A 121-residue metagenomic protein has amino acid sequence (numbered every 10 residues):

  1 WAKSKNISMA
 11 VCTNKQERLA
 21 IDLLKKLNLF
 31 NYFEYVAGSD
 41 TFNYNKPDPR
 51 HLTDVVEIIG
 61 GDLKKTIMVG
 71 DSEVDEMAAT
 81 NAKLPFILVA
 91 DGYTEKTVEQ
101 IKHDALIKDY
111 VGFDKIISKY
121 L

Functional and structural regions predicted by a protein language model:
W1-L24: Substrate-recognition element of Asp-dependent hydrolases with the DxDx(T/V) motif
E17, I21-L121: Asp-based, Mg2+/Mn2+-dependent phosphohydrolase catalytic module
